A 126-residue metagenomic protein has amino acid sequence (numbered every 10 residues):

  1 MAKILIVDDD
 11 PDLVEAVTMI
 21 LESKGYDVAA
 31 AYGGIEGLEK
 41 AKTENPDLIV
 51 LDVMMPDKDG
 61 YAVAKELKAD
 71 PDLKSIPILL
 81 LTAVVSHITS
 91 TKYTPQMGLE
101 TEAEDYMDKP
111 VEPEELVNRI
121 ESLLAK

Functional and structural regions predicted by a protein language model:
D8, D52, T82: Active-site residues of response regulator receiver
E15-S23: Charged docking surfaces used in two-component/phosphorelay signaling
A30-E39, G60: Helix N-cap/capping motif at the beta->alpha junctions
E39, Y61-K74: Short amphipathic alpha-helix used as the core "switch/output" element in two-component signaling
E44-V50: Active-site beta3 strand of CheY-like receiver
M55: Receiver (REC) domain active-site loop signature in two-component systems and cognate sites in sensor histidine kinases
A62, V85-M107, E114, N118: Alpha4 helix (beta4-alpha4-beta5 surface) of REC/receiver domains from two-component response regulators
S75-I88: A short, hydrophobic beta-strand element within the central beta-sheet of small alpha/beta folds
